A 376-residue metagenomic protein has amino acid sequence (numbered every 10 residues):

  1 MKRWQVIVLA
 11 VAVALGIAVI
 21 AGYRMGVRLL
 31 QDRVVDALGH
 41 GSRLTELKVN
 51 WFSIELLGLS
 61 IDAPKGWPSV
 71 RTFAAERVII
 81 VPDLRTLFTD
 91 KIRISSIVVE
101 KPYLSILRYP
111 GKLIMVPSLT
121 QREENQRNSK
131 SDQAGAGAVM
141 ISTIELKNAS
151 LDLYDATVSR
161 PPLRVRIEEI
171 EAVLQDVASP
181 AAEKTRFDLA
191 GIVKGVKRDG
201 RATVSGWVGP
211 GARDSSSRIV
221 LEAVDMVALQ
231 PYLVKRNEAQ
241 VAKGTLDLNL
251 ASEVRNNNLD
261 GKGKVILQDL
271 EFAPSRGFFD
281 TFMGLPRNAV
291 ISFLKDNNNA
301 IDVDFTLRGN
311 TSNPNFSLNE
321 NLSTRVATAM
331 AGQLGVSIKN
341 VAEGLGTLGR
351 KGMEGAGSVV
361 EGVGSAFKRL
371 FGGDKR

Functional and structural regions predicted by a protein language model:
K2-V8, W207, V220, N249-N257 (+1 more regions): Extended terminal
V6-G66: N-terminal amphipathic/hydrophobic interface segments
A37-H40, G66-P82, I94, V158-V173 (+4 more regions): Amphipathic hydrophobic-ligand
K48, L57-S60, I79-V81, V98 (+9 more regions): Residue-level recognition of well-ordered beta-strand positions that form the cores of beta-sheet-rich folds across
I54, L104, R213-S215, L246 (+2 more regions): Hydrophobic residues embedded in beta-strands of well-ordered beta-sheets
L57-V173, L267-A289, T311-R325, R369-G373: Secondary-structure transition motifs
D83-L87, L107, Q175-P180, W207-G211 (+2 more regions): Short beta-strand micro-motifs enriched in acidic
E123-Q230, L307-K339, E343: Elongated, acidic membrane-bridging lipid-handling scaffolds and related periplasm/extracellular "bridge/tunnel" systems
